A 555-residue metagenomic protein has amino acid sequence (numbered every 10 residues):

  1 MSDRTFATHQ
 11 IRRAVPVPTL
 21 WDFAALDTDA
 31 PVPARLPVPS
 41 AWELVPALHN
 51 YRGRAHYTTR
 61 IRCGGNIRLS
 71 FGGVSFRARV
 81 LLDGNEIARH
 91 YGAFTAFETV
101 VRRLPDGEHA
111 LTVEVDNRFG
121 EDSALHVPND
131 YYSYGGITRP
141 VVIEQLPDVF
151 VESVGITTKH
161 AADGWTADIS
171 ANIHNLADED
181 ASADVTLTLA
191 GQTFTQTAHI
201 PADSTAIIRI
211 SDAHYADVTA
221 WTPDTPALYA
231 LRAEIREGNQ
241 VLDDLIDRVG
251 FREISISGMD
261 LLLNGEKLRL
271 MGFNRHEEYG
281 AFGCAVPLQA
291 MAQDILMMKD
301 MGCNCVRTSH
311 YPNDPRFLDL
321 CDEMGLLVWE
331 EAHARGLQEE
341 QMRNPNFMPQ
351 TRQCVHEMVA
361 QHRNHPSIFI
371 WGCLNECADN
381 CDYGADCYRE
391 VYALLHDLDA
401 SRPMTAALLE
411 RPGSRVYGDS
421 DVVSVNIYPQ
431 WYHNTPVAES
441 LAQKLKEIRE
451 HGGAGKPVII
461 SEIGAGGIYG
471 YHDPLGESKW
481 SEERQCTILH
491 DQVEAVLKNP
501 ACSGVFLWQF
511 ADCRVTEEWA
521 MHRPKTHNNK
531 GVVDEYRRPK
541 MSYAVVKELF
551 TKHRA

Functional and structural regions predicted by a protein language model:
D3-T8, V15, F23-L26, L48 (+3 more regions): Accessory beta-strand-rich segments of carbohydrate-active enzymes
H9-L20, A24-A25, V74, S133-G136 (+5 more regions): Substrate-binding clefts and catalytic carboxylate motifs of secreted carbohydrate-active enzymes
V80-L82, W165-I200, A206: Beta-strand-rich binding/interaction modules
L81-I87, A190, G238, N264: Short strand-turn-strand beta-turns centered on an Asx-Gly dipeptide
T95-R102, E114, D122-L125, Y131 (+5 more regions): Active-site mouth of glycoside hydrolases
Y134-G155, R252-E266: Low-complexity, Pro/Ser/Thr- and charge-rich linker/hinge segments at domain boundaries
D148-A177, F550-A555: Surface beta-strand/loop "capping" patches
H214-L228: Short glycine/proline/serine/threonine-rich loop/turn segments at secondary-structure transition edges
